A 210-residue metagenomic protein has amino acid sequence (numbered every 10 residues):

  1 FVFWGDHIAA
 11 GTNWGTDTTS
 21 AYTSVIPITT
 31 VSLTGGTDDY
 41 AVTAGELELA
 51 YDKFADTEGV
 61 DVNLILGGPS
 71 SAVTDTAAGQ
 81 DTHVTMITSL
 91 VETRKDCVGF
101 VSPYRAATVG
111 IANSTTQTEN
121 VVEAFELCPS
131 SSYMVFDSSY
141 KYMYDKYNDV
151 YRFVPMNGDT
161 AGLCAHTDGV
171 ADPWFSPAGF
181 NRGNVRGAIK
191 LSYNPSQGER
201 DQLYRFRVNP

Functional and structural regions predicted by a protein language model:
F1-P210: A glycine- and small-residue-enriched flexible loop/hinge signal that marks low-structured segments
